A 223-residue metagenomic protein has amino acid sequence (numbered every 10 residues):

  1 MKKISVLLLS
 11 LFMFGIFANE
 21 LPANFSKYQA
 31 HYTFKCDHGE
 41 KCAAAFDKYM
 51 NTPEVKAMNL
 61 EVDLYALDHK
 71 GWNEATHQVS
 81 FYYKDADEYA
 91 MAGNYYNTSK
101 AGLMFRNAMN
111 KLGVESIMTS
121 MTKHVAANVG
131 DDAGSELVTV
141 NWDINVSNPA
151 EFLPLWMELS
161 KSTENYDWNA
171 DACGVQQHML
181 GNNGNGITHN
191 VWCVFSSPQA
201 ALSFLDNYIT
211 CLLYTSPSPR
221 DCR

Functional and structural regions predicted by a protein language model:
M1-I4: Positively charged n-region of N-terminal signal peptides that target proteins for export
S10-F17: Hydrophobic h-region of N-terminal signal peptides that target proteins for export in Gram-negative bacteria
N19-H31, K111-I144, R223: Intrinsic disorder/low-complexity detector
N19-L21, M50-S80, S160-W192: Short, glycine- and small/hydrophobic-rich beta-strand elements in well-ordered beta-sheets
H31, A126-C173: Surface-exposed interaction/gating patches
C42, D85-Y95, S197-N207: Short amphipathic alpha-helices within nucleic acid-binding modules
V79-T119: Hydrophobic, ordered structural segments
Y214-R223: Single conserved hydrophobic/aromatic residue that forms the stacking wall/gate of nucleotide- or nucleobase-binding
